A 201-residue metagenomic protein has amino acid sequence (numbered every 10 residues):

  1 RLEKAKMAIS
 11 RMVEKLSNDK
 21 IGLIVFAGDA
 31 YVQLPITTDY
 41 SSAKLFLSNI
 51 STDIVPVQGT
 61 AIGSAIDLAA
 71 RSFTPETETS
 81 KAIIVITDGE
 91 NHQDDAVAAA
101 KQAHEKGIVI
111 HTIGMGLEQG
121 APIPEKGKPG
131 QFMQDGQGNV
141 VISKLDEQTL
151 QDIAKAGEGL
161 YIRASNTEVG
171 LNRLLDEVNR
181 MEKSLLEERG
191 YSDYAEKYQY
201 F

Functional and structural regions predicted by a protein language model:
R1-K81, A98: Membrane-embedded segments
I24, V85, H111-G114, I162-R163: Structural recognition of the beta-strand scaffold that forms the well-ordered cores of secreted hydrolase catalytic
G28-V32, G89-H92, G116-G120, N166-G170: Solvent-exposed loop/turn segments at secondary-structure junctions within structured extracellular/periplasmic domains
D39, Q58-A65, D146-T149, G170 (+1 more regions): Helical mechanochemical/support elements of P-loop NTPase systems and associated helical scaffolds
D39-S42, K128-Q131, N179-E182: Short, hinge-like loop/turn segments at secondary-structure boundaries
P56-T60, A82, G89-A156: VWA/integrin I-like adhesion module and closely mimicked acidic/polar interface patches used
L150-K183: Extended, hydrophilic extramembrane loops/domains of integral membrane proteins
R180-F201: C-terminal signal-anchor/stop-transfer transmembrane helix together with its immediate cytosolic, Lys/Arg-enriched
